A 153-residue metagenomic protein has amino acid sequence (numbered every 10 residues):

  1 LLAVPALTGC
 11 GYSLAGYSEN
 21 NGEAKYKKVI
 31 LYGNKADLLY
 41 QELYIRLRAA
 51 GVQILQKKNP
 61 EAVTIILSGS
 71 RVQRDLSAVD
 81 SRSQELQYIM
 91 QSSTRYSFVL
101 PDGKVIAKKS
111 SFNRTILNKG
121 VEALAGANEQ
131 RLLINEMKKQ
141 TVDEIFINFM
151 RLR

Functional and structural regions predicted by a protein language model:
L1-L2: N-terminal export leaders
A6-A50, L152: A structural "domain/chain start" motif
G22-A24, K58-P60, S83-I89: Short coil/turn motifs at beta-sheet boundaries
L47, G51, F98-D102, E144-R153: Sec/Tat-exported extracytoplasmic proteins
V52-A62: Short acidic low-complexity segments
I66-K109, T115-R131: Surface-exposed short loop/turn segments
V121-R153: C-terminal/domain-edge helix-coil "capping" segments
